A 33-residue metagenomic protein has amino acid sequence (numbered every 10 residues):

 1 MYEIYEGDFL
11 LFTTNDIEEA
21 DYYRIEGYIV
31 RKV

Functional and structural regions predicted by a protein language model:
M1-F9, I29: Short aromatic-glycine-(Arg/Gly/Cys) micro-motifs in beta-strand/loop hairpins
T14-V33: A short, charged, amphipathic alpha-helix used as a generic interaction element across diverse proteins
